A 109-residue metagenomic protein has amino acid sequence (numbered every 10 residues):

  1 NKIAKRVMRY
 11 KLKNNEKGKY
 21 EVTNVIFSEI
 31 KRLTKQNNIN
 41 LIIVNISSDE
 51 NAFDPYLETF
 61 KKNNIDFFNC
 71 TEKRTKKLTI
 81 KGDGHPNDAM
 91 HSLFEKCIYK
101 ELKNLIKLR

Functional and structural regions predicted by a protein language model:
N1-I65, K73-I80: Serine-dependent acyl-ester chemistry module
N69-K73, E95-C97: Short, surface-exposed, polar/charged, turn-prone segments marking secondary-structure boundaries
G82-R109: Histidine-centered active-site loop/cap adjacent to the catalytic His in serine esterases/O-acetyl transfer systems
